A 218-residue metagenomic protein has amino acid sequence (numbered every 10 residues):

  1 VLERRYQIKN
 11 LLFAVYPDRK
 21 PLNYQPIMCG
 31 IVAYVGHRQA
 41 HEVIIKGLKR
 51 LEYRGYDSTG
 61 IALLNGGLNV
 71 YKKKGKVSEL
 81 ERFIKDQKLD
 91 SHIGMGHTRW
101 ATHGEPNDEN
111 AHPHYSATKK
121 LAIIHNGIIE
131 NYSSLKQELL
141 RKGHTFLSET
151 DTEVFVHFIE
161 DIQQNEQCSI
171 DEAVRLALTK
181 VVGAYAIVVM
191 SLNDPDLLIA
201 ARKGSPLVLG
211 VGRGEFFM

Functional and structural regions predicted by a protein language model:
V1-R4, Q164: Short intrinsically disordered, low-complexity coil segments enriched in acidic
L2, L11-L12, L22: Leucine-biased recognition of intrinsically disordered, low-complexity hydrophobic segments
L2-E3, P17, E52, M95: Intrinsically disordered, low-complexity sequence elements enriched in Ser/Thr/Gly/Pro
E3-R4, I8, P26-M28: Proteins with a high burden of low-complexity, intrinsically disordered sequence enriched in S/T/G/P/A and R, requiring
Y24-M218: Conserved short alpha-helical segments that host acidic/polar catalytic motifs at enzyme active sites
